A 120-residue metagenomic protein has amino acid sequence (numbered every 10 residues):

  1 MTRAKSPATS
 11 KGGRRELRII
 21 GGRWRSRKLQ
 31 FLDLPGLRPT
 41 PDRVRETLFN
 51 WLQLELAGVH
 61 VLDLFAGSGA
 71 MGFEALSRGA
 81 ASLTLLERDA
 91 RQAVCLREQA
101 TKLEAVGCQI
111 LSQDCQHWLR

Functional and structural regions predicted by a protein language model:
M1-R120: Class I S-adenosyl-L-methionine-dependent methyltransferase catalytic core
